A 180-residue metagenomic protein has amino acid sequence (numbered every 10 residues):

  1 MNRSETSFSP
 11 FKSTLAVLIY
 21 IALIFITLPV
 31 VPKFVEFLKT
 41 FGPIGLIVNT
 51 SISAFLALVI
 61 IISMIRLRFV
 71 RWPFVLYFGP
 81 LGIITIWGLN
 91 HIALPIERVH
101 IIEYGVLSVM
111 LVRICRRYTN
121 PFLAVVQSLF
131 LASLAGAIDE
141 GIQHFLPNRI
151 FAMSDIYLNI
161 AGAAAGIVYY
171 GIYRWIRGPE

Functional and structural regions predicted by a protein language model:
M1-I138, H144, M153, I167 (+1 more regions): Bulky hydrophobic segments
N148-Y157: Alpha-helical transmembrane segments and their interfaces in multipass membrane proteins
I156-G166: Small-residue-rich transmembrane alpha-helices that serve as helix-helix interface/gating elements in multipass
